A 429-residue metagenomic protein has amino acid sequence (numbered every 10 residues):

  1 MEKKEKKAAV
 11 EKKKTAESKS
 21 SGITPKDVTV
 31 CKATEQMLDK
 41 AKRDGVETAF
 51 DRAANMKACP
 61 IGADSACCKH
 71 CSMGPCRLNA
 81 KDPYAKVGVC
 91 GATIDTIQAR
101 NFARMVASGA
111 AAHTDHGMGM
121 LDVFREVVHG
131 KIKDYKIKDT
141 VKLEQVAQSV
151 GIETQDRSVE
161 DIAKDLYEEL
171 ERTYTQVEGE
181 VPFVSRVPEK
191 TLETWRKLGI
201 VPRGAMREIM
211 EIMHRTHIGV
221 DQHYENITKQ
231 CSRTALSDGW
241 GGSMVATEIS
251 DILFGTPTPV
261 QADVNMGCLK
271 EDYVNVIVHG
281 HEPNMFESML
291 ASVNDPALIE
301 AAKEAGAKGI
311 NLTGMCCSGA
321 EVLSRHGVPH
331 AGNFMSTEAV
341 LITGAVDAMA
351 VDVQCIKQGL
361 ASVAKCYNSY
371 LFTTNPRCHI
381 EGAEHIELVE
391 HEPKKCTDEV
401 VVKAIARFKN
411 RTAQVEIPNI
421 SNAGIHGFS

Functional and structural regions predicted by a protein language model:
E2-S429: Metallocofactor- and cofactor-centric catalytic cores in central/energy metabolism, strongly enriched
